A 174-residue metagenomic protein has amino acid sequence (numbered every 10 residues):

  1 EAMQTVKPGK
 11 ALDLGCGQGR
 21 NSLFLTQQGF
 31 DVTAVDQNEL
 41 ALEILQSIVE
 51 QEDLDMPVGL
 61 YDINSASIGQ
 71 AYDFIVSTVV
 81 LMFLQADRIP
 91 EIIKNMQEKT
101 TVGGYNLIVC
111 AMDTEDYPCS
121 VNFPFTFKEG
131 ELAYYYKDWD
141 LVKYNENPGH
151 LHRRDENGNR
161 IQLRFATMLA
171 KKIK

Functional and structural regions predicted by a protein language model:
E1-L12, G17-S67, L84, R88-E91 (+2 more regions): Class I (Rossmann-like) S-adenosyl-L-methionine-dependent methyltransferase catalytic domain, capturing the SAM-binding
V76: A conserved beta-strand element that flanks and buttresses the S-adenosyl-L-methionine
V79-V80: Short catalytic micro-motifs in class I SAM-dependent methyltransferases
E98: Short, charge-rich binding segments
